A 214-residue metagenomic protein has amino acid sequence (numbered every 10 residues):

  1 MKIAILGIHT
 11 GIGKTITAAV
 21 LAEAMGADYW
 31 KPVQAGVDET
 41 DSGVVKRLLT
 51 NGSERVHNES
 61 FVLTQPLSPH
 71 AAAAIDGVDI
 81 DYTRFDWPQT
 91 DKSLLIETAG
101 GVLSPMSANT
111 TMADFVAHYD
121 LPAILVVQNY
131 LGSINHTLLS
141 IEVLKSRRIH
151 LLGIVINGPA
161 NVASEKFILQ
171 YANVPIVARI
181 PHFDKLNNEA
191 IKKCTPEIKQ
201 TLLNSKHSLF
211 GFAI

Functional and structural regions predicted by a protein language model:
A4-A19: Glycine-rich phosphate-binding P-loop
I16-D79: N-terminal phosphate/diphosphate-binding loop that engages ATP/GTP or pyrophosphate donors across diverse enzyme folds
K31-P32, I124-V127, L152-G158: Short internal beta-strands
S68-M106, A113: Phosphate-binding/switch loop-helix module in NTP-utilizing enzymes
S107-Y130: Inter-motif core of Ras-like GTPase G domains
S133: Class I SAM-dependent methyltransferase SAM-binding "motif I" and its flanking Rossmann-like core
E142-I214: C-terminal lobe/tail of nucleotide-utilizing enzymes
